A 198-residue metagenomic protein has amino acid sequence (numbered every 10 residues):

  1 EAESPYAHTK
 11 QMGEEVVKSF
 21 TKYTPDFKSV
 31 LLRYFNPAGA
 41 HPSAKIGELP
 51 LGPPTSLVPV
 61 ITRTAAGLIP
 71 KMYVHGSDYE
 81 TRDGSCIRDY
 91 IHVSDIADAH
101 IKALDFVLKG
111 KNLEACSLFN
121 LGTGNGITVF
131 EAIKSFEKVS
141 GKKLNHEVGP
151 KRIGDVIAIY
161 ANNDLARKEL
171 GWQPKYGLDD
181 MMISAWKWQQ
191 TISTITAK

Functional and structural regions predicted by a protein language model:
E1-A2, V30, H41-S43, D89 (+2 more regions): A generic short-segment signal for beta-strand/edge and adjacent turn/coil regions
E1-N36, K45-S56: Catalytic helix-loop patch of NAD(P)-dependent Rossmann-fold dehydrogenases
N36-G39, W188: Active-site micro-motifs of SAM-dependent methyltransferase domains
G39-H41, D78-Y79: Short, basic/glycine-rich phosphate-binding loops at helix/coil junctions that contact nucleotide phosphates
H41-P54, I61-T64, P70: Hydrophobic, Gly/Ser/Ala-rich alpha-helical and linker tracts in large acyl-processing enzymes of secondary/lipid
V58-K198: C-terminal substrate-binding subdomain of Rossmann-fold SDR/epimerase-dehydratase oxidoreductases
